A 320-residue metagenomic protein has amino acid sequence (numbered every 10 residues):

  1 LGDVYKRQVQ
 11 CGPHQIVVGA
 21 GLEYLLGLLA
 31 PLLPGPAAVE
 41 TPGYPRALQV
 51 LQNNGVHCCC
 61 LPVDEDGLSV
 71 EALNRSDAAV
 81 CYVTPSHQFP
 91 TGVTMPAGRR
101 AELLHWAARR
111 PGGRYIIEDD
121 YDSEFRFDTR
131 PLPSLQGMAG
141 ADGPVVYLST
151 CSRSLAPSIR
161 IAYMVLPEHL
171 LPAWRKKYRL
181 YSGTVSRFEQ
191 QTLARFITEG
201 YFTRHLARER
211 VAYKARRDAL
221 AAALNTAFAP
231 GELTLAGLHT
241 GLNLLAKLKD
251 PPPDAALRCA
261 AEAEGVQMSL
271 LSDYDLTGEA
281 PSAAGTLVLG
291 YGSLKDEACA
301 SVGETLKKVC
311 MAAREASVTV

Functional and structural regions predicted by a protein language model:
G2-G113, E124, D128-D142, Y213 (+2 more regions): Conserved core of the PLP fold type I
Y5, G137-A173, F188: Active-site PLP attachment segment
A141, D254-R258, M268-K295: Active-site-adjacent capping/gating segments
R175-Y178, E199-A221, P251: Structural signature of PLP-dependent enzymes
R210-A221, L233-K247: Conserved glycine-rich beta-strand-loop-beta hairpin in the small C-terminal domain of fold type I
A263, E279-V320: PLP-dependent enzyme catalytic core of the Aspartate aminotransferase-like
